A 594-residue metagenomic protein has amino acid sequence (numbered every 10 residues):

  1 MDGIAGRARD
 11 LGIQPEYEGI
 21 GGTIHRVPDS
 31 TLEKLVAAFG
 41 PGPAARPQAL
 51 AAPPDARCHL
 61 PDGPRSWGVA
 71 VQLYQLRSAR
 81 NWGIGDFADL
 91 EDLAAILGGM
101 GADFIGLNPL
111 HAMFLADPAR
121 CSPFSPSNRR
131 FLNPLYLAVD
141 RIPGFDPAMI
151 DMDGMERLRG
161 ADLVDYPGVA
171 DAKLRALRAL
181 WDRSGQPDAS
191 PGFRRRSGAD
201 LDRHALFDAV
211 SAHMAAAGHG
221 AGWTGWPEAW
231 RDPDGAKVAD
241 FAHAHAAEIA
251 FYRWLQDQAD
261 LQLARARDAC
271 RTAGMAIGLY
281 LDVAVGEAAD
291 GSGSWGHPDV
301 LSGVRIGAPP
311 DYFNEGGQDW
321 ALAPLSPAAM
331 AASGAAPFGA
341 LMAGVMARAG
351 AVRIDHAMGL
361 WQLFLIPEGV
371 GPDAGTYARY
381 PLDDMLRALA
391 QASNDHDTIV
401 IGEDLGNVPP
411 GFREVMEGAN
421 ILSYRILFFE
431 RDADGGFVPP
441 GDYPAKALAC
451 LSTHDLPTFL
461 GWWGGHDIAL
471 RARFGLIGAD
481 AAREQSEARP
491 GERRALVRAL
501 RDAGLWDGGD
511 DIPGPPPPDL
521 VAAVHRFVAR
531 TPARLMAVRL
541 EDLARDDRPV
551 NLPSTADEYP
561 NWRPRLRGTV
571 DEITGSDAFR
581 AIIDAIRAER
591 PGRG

Functional and structural regions predicted by a protein language model:
M1-Q75, R80-G101: Mature N-terminal, pre-catalytic/accessory segment of carbohydrate-active enzymes
G22-R26, N108-A116: Hydrophobic alpha-helical membrane-insertion signals
C58-G63, A70, A116-D260, G286-L535 (+2 more regions): Alpha-amylase-like alpha-glycosidases and glucanotransferases acting on alpha-linked glucans and related
D62, D89-G106, A264, D268-G278: Short, solvent-exposed loop/edge-beta patches enriched in aromatic
D89-M113, A347-A351, V528-R530: Catalytic domains of carbohydrate-active enzymes, especially glycoside hydrolases
A102-P109, C270, G278-A284, V345-L360: Short acidic catalytic loops
Y252-G286: Conserved, well-ordered alpha-helix/loop/beta-strand core segments that scaffold catalytic motifs
R545-G594: Structured C-terminal cap/extension of enzyme domains
